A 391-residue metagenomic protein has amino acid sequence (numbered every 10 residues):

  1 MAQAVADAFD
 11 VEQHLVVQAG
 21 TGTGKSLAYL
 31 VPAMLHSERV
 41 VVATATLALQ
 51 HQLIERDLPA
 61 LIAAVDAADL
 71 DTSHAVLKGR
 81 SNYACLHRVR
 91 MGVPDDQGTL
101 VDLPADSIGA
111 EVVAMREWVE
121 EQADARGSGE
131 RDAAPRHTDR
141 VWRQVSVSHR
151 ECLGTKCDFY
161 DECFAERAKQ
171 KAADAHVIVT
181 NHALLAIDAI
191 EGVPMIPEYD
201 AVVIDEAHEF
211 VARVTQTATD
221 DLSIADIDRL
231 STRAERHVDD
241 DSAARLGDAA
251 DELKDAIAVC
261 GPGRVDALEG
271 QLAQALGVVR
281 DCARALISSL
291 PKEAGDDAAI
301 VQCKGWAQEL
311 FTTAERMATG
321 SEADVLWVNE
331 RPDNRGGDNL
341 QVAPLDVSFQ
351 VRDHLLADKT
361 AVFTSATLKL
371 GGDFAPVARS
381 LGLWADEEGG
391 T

Functional and structural regions predicted by a protein language model:
M1-V17: Conserved pre-motif I regulatory segment
A6-D10, S26-R39, R56-A60: Walker A/P-loop NTP-binding motif
D10-L15, E38, H176, K359-T360: Pre-Walker A (Motif I) flank of P-loop NTPase domains
T21, E38-H176, D281, S288-S289: A substrate-engagement module of RecA-like helicase motors
L35, A48-H51, E55-P59, H149-R150 (+3 more regions): Signature of the SF2 helicase/ATPase Hel1-core->accessory helical subdomain module
E38, L70-S73, E198-D200, A357-K359 (+1 more regions): Short glycine-/polar-rich loops that comprise or flank the Walker A/P-loop and associated switch/sensor motifs
R143-H176, E191-V193, A285-T391: A contiguous, basic/glycine-rich beta-loop/short-helix subdomain that forms a polymer-engagement track
